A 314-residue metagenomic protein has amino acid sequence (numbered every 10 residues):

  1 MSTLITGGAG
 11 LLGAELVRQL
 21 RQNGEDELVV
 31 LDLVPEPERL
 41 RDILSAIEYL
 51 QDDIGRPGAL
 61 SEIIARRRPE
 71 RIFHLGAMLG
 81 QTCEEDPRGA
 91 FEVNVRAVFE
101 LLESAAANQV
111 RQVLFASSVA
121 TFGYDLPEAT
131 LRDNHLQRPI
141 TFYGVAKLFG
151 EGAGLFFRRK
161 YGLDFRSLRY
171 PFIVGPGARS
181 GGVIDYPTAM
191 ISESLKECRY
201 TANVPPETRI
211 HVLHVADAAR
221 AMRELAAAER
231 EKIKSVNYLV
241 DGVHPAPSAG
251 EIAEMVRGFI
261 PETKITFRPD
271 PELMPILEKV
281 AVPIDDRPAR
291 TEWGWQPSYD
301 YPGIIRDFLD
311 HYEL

Functional and structural regions predicted by a protein language model:
L4-N23: N-terminal Rossmann NAD(P)H-binding glycine-rich loop of SDR-like oxidoreductase domains
I43-R56: Rossmann-fold cofactor-recognition segment
I54-V93: NAD(P)H-binding glycine-rich loop region in Rossmannoid oxidoreductase-like domains and their noncatalytic homologs
T82-A97, L131-P139: Short alpha-helical oligomerization interface
F99-F142: Conserved Rossmann-fold NAD(P)-dependent oxidoreductase catalytic core, especially the SDR/UDP-sugar
Y124-P127, R138-R166: Active-site Tyr-X1-5-Lys
L155-R209, V215-A219: NAD(P)-dependent short-chain dehydrogenase/reductase
N203-P205, H211-L314: C-terminal substrate-binding subdomain of Rossmann-fold SDR/epimerase-dehydratase oxidoreductases
